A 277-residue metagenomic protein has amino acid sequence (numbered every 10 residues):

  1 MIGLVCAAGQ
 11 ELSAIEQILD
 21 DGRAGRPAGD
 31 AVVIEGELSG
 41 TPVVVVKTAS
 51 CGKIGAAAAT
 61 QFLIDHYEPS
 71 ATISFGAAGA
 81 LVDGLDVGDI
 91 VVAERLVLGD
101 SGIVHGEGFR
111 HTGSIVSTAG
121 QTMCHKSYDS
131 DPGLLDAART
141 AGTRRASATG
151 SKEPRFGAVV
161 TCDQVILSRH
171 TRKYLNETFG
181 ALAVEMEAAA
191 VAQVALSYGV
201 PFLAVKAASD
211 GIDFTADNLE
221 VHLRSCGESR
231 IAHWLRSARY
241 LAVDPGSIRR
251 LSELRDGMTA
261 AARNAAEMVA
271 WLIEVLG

Functional and structural regions predicted by a protein language model:
M1-E68, L98: N-terminal short beta-loop-beta anion/metal-coordinating cradle
I18, G133-A148, V194, E267-V275: Generic non-transmembrane alpha-helical segments
G22-R23, I90-V92, V221-R224: Short, hinge-like loop/turn segments at secondary-structure boundaries
S70-I73: Structural motif
V82-F179: Mid-sequence, gly/pro-rich, charge-dense loop/helix-turn segments that line enzyme active sites
V165-E177, A181-I231: A C-terminal functional module that forms or caps the active site or interfaces directly with catalytic machinery
F214-G277: His/Asp/Glu-rich mid-to-C-terminal helical/loop segments that flank catalytic regions of hydrolases
